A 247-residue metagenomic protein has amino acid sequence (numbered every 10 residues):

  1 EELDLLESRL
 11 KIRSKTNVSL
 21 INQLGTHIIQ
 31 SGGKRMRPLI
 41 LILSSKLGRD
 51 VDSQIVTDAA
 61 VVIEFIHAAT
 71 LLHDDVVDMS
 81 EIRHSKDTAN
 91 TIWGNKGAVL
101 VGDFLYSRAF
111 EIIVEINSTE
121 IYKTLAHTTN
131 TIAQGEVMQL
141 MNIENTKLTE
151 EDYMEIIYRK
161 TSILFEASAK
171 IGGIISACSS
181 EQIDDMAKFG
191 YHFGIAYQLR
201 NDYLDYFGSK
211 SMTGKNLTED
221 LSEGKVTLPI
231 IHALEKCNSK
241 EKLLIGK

Functional and structural regions predicted by a protein language model:
E1-K11: N-terminal amphipathic/basic leader segments beginning at the initiator methionine
K11-K242: Mg2+-dependent prenyl diphosphate-binding active-site environment of isoprenoid biosynthetic enzymes
L243-K247: A mobile "lid/hinge" subdomain adjacent to the ATP/sugar-phosphate binding pocket shared across diverse ATP-dependent
